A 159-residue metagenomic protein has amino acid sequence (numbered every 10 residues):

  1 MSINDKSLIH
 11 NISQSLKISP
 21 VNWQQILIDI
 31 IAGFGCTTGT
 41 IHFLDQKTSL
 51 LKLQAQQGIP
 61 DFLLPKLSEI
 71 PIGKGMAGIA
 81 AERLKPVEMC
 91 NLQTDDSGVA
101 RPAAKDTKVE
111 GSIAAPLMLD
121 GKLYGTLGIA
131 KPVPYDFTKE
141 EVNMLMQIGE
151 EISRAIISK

Functional and structural regions predicted by a protein language model:
M1-V21, S158: Signal-transmission linkers at sensory-effector interfaces
L27-I31, T37-D45, G78: Short, hydrophobic-rich beta-strand element in sensory/regulatory alpha-beta domains
L44, F62-T94: Regulatory sensory and allosteric helical modules in signal-transduction proteins and certain transcription factors
P60-L63, C90-G111, K131: Signal-transducing coupling segments at domain and membrane junctions
E110-M118: A short, aliphatic-rich beta-strand micro-motif
L117-L127: Short hydrophobic/glycine-rich mini-motifs in sensory/regulatory modules that couple input to downstream signaling
L119, F137-I157: Amphipathic alpha-helical "output/dimerization" segments
T126-Y135: Short beta-strand-to-loop transition segments that serve as allosteric relay/switch motifs in sensory/regulatory domains
